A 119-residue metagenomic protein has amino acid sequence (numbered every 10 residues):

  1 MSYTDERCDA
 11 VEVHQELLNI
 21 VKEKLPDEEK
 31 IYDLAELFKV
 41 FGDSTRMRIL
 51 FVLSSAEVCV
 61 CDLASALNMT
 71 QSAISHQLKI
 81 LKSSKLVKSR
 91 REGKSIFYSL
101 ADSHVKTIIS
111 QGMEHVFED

Functional and structural regions predicted by a protein language model:
M1-F41: N-terminal leader segment of winged-helix/HTH proteins
P26-S72, I96-S103: N-terminal helix-turn-helix DNA-binding core of bacterial DNA-binding proteins
G42, I74-Q77, G112: Generic structural signal for conserved hydrophobic packing positions in ordered secondary structure
S65, H76, K82-S83: Alpha-helical residues within the helix-turn-helix
Q71-K79, R91: Recognition helix of helix-turn-helix DNA-binding domains
K82-E92: Beta-hairpin "wing" of winged helix-turn-helix
S99-D119: Conserved segment of winged-helix/HTH DNA-binding domains
